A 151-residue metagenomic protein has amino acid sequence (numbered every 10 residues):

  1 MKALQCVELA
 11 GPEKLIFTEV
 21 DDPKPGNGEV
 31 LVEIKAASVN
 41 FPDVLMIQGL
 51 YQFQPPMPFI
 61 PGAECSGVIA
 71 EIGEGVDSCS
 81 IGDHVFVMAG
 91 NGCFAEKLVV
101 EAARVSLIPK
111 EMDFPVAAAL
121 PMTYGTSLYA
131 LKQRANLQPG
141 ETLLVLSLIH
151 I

Functional and structural regions predicted by a protein language model:
M1-K2: Extreme N-terminal starter segment of soluble prokaryotic enzymes
A10-L15, F41-D43: Short N-terminal binding/cap micro-motifs at the start of the first secondary-structure element
P12-F17, L50-Y51, A89, G125-L128: Short gly/ser/thr-rich secondary-structure transition/capping motifs
I16, G28, A63, A102 (+1 more regions): Exposed loop/turn and edge beta-strand positions of beta-sandwich/beta-sheet ligand-binding modules
F17-D22, S66-V68, K97-V99, V105: Conserved hydrophobic/aromatic beta-strand scaffold that supports enzyme active sites
D21-S38, L50-G92: Glycine-rich beta-strand-centered segment in the early N-terminal region that forms part of a ligand/cofactor-binding
E33, L45, S78, H84-S147: NAD(P)H dinucleotide-binding glycine-rich loop of Rossmann-like/cofactor-binding domains, especially the beta1-alpha1
I149-I151: Conserved small/polar residues in nucleotide/adenosyl-binding loops
